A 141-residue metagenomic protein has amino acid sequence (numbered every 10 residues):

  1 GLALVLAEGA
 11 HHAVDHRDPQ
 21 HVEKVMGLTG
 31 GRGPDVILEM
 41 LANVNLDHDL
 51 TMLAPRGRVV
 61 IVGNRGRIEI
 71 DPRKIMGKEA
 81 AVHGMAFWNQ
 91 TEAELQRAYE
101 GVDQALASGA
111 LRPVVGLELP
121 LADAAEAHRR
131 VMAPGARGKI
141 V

Functional and structural regions predicted by a protein language model:
G1-N45: Adenosine-nucleotide cofactor-binding segment
A3, E23, D47, R73 (+2 more regions): Residues in well-ordered alpha-helical elements
V5, V25, D35, D49 (+4 more regions): Residue-level signal for nonpolar/aromatic packing positions in well-ordered secondary structure
V14, D35-E39, V60-N64, G116-L117: Glycine- and other small-residue-rich loops at beta-strand/loop junctions that grip anionic moieties
G30, A54, G77, G135-A136: Short conserved AdoMet
N43-L111: Glycine-rich phosphate-binding loop and adjacent beta-alpha segment of Rossmann(oid) nucleotide-cofactor-binding
A93-V141: C-terminal hydrophobic helical "lid"/dimerization subdomain of Rossmann-like NAD(P)H-dependent oxidoreductases
